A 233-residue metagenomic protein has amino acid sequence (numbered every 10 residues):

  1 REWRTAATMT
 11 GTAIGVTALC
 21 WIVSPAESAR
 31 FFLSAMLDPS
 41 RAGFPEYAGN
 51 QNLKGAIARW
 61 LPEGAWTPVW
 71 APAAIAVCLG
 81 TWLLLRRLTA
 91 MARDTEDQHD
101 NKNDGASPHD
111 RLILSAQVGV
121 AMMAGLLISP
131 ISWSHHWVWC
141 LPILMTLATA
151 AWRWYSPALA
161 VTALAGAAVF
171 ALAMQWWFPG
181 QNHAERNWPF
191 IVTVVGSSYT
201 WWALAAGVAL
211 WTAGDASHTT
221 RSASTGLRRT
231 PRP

Functional and structural regions predicted by a protein language model:
W3-T95, G105-S134, W188-I191, R221 (+1 more regions): Primarily membrane-embedded glycan-assembly and transfer machineries that use lipid-linked glycans
R4, T12, V16, L141 (+1 more regions): Hydrophobic transmembrane alpha-helices
T10, A76, W139-I143, G196-L204: Membrane-embedded alpha-helical segments of multi-pass membrane proteins, especially the transmembrane helices
T10, L33-S34, C140-L141, Y155-A163: Short alpha-helical "patches" and their helix-cap loops
L37-R41, A58-T67, L141-T149, T162-W177: Juxtamembrane/interfacial segments around transmembrane helices
H99: Cationic, low-complexity basic patches in intrinsically disordered or flexible, solvent-exposed regions
A148-P233: Aromatic-enriched
